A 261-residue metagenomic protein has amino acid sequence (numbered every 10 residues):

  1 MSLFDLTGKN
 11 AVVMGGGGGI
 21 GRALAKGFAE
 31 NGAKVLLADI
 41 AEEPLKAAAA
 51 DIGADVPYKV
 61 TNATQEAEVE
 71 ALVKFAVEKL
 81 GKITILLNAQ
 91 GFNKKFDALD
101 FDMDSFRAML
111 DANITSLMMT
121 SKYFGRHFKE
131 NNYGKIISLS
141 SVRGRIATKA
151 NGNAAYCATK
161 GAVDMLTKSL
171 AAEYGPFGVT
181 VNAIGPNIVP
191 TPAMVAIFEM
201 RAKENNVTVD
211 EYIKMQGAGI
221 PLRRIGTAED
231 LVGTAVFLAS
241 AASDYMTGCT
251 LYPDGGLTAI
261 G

Functional and structural regions predicted by a protein language model:
S2-D5, R224, V236, T247-G261: Short C-terminal tail/terminal secondary-structure segment of NAD(P)H-dependent dehydrogenase/reductase domains
D5-L36: Canonical Rossmann dinucleotide-binding motif of NAD(H)/NADP(H)-dependent dehydrogenases/reductases, specifically
A89-K94, G256: Conserved NAD(P)H cofactor-binding loop of Rossmann-fold oxidoreductase domains
D97-A98, D102-L110, Q216-G217: Substrate-binding pocket helix/loop in short-chain dehydrogenase/reductase
S121, T159, T167: Active-site helix of classical SDR
R126, A172-E173, D244: Alpha-helical segment proximal to the catalytic Tyr-Lys
G175, T180, M246-G248: Short, small/polar-rich loop/turn modules that mediate ligand/substrate recognition or access, typified
